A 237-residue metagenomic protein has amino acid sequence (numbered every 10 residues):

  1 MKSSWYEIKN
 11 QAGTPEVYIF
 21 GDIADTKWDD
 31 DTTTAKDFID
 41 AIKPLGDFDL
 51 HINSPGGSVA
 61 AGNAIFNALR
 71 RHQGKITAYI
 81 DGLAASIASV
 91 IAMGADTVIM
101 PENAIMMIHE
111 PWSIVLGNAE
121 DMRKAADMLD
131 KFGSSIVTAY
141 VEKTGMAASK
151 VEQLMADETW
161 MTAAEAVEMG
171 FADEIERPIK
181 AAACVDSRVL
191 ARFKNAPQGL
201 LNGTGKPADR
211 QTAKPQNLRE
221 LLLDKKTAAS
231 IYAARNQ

Functional and structural regions predicted by a protein language model:
M1-I87, A95-Q237: N-terminal organellar transit peptides
